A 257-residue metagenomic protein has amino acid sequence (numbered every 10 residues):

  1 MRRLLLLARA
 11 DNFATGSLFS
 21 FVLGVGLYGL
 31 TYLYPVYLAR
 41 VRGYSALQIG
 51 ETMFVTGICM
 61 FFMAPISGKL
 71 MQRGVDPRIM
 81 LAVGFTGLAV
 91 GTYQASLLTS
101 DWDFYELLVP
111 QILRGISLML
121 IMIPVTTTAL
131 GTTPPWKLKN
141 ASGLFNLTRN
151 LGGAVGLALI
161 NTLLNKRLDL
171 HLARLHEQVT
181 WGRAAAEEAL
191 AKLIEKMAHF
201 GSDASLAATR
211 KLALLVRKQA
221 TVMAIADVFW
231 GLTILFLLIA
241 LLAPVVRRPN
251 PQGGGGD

Functional and structural regions predicted by a protein language model:
M1-N140, Q252-D257: Transmembrane core module of solute transporters
F145-R248, G254-D257: Hydrophobic transmembrane architecture of multi-pass small-molecule transporters
